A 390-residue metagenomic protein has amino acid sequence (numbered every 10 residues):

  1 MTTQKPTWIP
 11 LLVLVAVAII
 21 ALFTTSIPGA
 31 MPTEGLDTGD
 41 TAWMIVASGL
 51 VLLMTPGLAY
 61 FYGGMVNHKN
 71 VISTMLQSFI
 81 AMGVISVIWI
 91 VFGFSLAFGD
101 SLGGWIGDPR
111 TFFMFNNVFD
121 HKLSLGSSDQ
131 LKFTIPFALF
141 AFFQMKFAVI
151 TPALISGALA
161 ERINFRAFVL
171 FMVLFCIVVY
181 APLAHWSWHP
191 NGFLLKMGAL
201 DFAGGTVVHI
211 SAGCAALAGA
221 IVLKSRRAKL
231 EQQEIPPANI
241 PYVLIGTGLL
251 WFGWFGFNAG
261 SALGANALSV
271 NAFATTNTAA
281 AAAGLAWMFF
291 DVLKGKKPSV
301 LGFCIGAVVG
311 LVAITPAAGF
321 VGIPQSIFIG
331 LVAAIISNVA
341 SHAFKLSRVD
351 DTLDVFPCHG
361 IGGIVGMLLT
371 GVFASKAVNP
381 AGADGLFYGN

Functional and structural regions predicted by a protein language model:
T2-N390: Glycine- and aromatic-enriched membrane alpha-helices
